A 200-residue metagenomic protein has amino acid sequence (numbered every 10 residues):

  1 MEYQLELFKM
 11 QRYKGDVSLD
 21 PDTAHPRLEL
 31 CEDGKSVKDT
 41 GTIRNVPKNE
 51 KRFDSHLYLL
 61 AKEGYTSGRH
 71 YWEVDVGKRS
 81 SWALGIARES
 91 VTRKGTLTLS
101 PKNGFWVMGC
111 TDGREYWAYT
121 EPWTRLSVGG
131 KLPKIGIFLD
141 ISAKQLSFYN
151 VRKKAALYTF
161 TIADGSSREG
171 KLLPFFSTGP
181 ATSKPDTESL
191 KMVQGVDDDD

Functional and structural regions predicted by a protein language model:
M1-D200: Beta-rich ligand-recognition domains in immune and ubiquitin systems
